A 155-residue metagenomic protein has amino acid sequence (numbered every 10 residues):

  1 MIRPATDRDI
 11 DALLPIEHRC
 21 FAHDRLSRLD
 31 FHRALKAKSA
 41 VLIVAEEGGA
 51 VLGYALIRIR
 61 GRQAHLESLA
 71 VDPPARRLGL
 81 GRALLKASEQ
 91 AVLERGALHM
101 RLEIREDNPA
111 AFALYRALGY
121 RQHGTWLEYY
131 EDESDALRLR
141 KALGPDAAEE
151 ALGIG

Functional and structural regions predicted by a protein language model:
M1, H65, H99-R101: Residues at or immediately flanking beta-strands
M1-P4, V44, T125, R138: Conserved beta-strand positions that form and line the central face of beta-propeller blades
P4-L78, R82-A91, R95, A142-D146 (+1 more regions): Acetyl-CoA-dependent GNAT
R25, E103, R116, R121-R138: Conserved catalytic-core motifs of GNAT/GCN5-like acyltransferases
R62, R76, L102-F112, E128-E133: Conserved beta-strand-loop-alpha-helix junction that forms the acyl-donor binding cleft
G79, A83, A113, L137: Active-site phosphate/pyrophosphate-handling residues
L80, A97-M100, Y120: Short phosphate-binding/catalytic loops that engage adenosine nucleotides
